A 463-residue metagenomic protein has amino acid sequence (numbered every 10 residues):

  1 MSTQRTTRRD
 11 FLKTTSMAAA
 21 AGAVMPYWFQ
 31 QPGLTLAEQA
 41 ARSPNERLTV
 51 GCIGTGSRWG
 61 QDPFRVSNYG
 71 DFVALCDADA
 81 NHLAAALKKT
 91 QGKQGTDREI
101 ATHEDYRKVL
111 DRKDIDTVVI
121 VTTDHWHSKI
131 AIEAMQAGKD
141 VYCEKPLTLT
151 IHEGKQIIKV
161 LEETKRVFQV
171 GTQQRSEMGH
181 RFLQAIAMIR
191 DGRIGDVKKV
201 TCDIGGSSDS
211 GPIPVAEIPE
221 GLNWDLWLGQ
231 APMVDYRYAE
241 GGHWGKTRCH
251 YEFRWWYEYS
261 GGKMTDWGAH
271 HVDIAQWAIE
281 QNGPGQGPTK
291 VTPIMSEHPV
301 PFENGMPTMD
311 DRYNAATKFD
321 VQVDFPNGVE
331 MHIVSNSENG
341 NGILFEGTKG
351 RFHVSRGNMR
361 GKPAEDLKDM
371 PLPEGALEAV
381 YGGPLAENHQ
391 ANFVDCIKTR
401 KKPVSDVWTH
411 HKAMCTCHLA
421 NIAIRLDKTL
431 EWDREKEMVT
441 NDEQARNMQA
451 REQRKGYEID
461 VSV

Functional and structural regions predicted by a protein language model:
S2-C143, H152-V167, V463: N-terminal glycine-/serine-/threonine-rich beta1-alpha1-beta2 phosphate-ribose binding loop of Rossmann-like
L12, A84-L87, R107-L110, V119 (+11 more regions): Non-transmembrane alpha-helical segments in soluble domains of secreted/periplasmic/extracellular proteins
T14-P44, Y313-N314, D395-V463: C-terminal helix-rich "cap/oligomerization" subdomain common to oxidoreductases
G54, R193-G211, N223-D225, G229-R237 (+2 more regions): NAD(P)-dependent dehydrogenases' Rossmann-like dinucleotide-binding region
D140, T148-L226: A contiguous active-site-proximal alpha/beta segment in oxidoreductase catalytic domains
G171-Q173, Y257-T265, M306-D310, G375-G383 (+1 more regions): Active-site rim elements
D225-P326: Rossmann-like dinucleotide-binding domain that binds NAD(P)(H)
D310-E387: NAD(P)-dinucleotide binding in Rossmann-like oxidoreductases
